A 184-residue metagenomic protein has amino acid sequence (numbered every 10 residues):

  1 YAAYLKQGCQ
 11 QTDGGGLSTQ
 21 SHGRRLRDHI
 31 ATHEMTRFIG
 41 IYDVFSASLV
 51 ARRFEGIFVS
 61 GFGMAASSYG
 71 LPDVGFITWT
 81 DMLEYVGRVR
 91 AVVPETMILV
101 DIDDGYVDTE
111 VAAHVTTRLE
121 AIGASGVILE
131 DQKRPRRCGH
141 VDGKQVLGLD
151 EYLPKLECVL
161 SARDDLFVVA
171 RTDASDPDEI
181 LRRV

Functional and structural regions predicted by a protein language model:
Q20-T32, T36-M97, D104-V184: Alpha/beta enzyme core
